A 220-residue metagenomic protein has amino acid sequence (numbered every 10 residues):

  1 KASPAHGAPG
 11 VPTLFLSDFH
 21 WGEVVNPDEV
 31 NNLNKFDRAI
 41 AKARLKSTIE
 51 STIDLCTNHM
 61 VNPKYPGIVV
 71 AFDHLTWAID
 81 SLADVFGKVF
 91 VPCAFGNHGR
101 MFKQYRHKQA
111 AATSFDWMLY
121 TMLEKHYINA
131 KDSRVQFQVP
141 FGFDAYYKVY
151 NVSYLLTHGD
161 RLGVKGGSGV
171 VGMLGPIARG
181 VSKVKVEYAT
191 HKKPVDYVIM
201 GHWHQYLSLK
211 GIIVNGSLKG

Functional and structural regions predicted by a protein language model:
K1-A2: Non-catalytic propeptide/linker segments at domain boundaries
H6-K125: Core catalytic region of metal-dependent phosphoesterases/phosphodiesterases, especially metallo-beta-lactamase-like
T13, G67, D144-A145, K210: Functionally constrained cores in energy, signaling, and assembly domains
A71, A78-A83, V91, A145-K148 (+2 more regions): Conserved catalytic-core segments centered on acid/base and nucleophilic motifs
K88-N97, V135-A145: Acidic carboxylate-rich catalytic motifs and surrounding loops in phosphoryl-/glycosyl-chemistry enzymes
Q109-F143, V149-G220: Conserved beta-sheet core of the metallophosphoesterase superfamily
